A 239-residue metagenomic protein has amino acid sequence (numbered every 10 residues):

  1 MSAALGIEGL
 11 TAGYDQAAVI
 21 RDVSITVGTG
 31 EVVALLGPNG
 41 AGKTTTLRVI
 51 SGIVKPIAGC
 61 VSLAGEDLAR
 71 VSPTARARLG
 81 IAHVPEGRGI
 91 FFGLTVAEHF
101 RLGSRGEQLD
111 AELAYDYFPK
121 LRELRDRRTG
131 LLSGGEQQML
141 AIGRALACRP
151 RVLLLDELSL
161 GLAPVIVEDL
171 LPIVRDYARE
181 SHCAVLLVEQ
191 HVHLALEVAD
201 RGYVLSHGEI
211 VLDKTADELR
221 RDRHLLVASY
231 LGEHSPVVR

Functional and structural regions predicted by a protein language model:
L36-P38: The feature captures the beta-strand-to-loop junction immediately N-terminal to the Walker
S51: Helix-to-loop junction immediately C-terminal to a conserved catalytic motif
K55, D67-R88, A111, E123-D126 (+1 more regions): ABC ATPase NBD coupling module
R128-L132, E136: Conserved ABC ATPase signature
A145-L146: ABC ATPase C-loop
R149: Conserved catalytic motifs of ABC-family nucleotide-binding domains
V167-H182: Helical segment within the ABC ATPase nucleotide-binding domain
V204-H207, R221-R239: C-terminal boundary and immediately downstream tail of ABC-type ATPase nucleotide-binding domains
